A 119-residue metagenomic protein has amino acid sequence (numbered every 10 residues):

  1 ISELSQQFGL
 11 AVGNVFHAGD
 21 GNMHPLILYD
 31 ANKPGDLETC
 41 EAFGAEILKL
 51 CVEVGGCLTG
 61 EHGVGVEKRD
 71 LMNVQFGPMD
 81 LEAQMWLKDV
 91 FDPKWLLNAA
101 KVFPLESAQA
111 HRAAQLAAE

Functional and structural regions predicted by a protein language model:
I1-E119: Conserved glycine-rich FAD pyrophosphate-binding loop
